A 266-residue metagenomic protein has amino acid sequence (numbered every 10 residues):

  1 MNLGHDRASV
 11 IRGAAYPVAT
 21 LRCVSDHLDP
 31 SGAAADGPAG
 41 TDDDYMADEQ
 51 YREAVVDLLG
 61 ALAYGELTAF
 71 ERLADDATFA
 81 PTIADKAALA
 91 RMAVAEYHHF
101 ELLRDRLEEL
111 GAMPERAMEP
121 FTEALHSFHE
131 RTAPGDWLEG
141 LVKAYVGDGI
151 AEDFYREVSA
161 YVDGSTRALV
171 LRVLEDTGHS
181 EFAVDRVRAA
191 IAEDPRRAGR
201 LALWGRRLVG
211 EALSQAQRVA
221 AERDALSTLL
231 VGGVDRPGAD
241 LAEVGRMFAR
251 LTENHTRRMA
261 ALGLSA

Functional and structural regions predicted by a protein language model:
M1-C23: N-terminal amphipathic/basic-hydrophobic helices that include classical n-h-c signal peptides and signal-anchor
T20-D43, G60-G65, E109-F121: Acidic, low-complexity proline/glycine-rich segments
D26-D29, M92-E119, D185-V187: Conserved alpha-helical segments that form or flank metal/cofactor-binding pockets of metalloenzymes
G40-G60, F121-A144: Acidic/His metal-coordination segments adjacent to aromatic residues that form catalytic metal sites in metalloenzymes
E53-L62, I83-H98, W137-G140, S165-H179 (+1 more regions): Alpha-helical scaffold segments that form or flank carboxylate-/histidine-based iron centers
A69-A90, T132, D148-S165: Helix-loop segments that flank and shape redox-cofactor active sites
R156-S214: A contiguous pocket-lining binding segment that forms or flanks enzyme active sites
R197-A266: Extended, helix-rich structural scaffolds rather than catalytic motifs
